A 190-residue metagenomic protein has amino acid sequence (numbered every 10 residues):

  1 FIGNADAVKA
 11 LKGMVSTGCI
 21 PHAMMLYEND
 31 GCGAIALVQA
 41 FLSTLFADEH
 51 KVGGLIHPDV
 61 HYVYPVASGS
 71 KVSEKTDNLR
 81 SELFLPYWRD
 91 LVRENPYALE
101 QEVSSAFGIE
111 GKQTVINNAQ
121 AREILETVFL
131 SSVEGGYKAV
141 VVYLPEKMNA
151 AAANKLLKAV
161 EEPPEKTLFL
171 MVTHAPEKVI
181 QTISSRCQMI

Functional and structural regions predicted by a protein language model:
F1-A151: Clamp-loader machinery-focused feature within the broader ASCE/P-loop NTPase space
H57, A153, P176, S184: ATP/adenylate-binding site constellation spanning eukaryotic-like Ser/Thr protein kinases, ABC-transporter
P58-D59, K166, S185-R186: Short acidic capping loops at alpha-helix termini that bridge into adjacent secondary structure
F129, N154-L168: Conserved catalytic/switch belt of AAA+ P-loop NTPases
E134-A139, P164-L170: Loop/turn-to-beta-strand initiation segments
Y143-P145, M171-P176: A short beta-strand-to-loop transition that corresponds to the Sensor-1 phosphate-sensing loop of AAA+ P-loop ATPases
N149-A151, E165, Q181: Conserved D-loop-proximal element of ABC-family nucleotide-binding domains
Q181-I190: A short helix-turn-beta junction within AAA+ P-loop NTPase domains corresponding to the substrate/partner-engaging
